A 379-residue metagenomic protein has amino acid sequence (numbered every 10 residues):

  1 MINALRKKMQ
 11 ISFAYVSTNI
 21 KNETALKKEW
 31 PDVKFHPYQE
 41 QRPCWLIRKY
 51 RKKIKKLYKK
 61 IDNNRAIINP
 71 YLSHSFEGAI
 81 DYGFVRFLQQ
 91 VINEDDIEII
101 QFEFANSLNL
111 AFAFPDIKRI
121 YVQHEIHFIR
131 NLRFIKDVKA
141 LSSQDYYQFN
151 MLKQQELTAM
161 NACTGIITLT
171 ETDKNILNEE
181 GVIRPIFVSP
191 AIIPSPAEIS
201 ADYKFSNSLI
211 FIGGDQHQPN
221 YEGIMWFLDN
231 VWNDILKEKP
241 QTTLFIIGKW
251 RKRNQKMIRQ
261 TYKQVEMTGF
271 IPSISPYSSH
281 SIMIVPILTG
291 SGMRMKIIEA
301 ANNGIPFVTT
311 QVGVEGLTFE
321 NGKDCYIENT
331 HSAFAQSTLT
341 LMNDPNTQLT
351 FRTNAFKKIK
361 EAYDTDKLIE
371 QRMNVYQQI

Functional and structural regions predicted by a protein language model:
M1-Q39, D95, D234-K237: N-terminal subdomain of nucleotide-sugar transferases
R51-L108, A140-M160: Conserved nucleotide-sugar donor-binding subdomain of glycosyltransferases
Y146-F149, L157-E198: Donor nucleotide-sugar binding/catalytic pocket of nucleotide-sugar-dependent glycosyltransferases
T164, S278-G292, N303-P306: Acidic donor-binding loop of glycosyltransferase active sites
V188-S279: Conserved catalytic-core segment of nucleotide-activated headgroup transferases in glycan assembly
K296-A300, P306-T310: Short hydrophobic beta-strand element within catalytic cores of glycosyltransferases and related nucleotide-activated
G322-S332, T340-N346: Conserved acidic donor-binding segment of nucleotide-sugar-dependent glycosyltransferases
T340, T347-A362, L368-N374: A short, well-ordered alpha-helix in the C-terminal region of glycosyltransferases
